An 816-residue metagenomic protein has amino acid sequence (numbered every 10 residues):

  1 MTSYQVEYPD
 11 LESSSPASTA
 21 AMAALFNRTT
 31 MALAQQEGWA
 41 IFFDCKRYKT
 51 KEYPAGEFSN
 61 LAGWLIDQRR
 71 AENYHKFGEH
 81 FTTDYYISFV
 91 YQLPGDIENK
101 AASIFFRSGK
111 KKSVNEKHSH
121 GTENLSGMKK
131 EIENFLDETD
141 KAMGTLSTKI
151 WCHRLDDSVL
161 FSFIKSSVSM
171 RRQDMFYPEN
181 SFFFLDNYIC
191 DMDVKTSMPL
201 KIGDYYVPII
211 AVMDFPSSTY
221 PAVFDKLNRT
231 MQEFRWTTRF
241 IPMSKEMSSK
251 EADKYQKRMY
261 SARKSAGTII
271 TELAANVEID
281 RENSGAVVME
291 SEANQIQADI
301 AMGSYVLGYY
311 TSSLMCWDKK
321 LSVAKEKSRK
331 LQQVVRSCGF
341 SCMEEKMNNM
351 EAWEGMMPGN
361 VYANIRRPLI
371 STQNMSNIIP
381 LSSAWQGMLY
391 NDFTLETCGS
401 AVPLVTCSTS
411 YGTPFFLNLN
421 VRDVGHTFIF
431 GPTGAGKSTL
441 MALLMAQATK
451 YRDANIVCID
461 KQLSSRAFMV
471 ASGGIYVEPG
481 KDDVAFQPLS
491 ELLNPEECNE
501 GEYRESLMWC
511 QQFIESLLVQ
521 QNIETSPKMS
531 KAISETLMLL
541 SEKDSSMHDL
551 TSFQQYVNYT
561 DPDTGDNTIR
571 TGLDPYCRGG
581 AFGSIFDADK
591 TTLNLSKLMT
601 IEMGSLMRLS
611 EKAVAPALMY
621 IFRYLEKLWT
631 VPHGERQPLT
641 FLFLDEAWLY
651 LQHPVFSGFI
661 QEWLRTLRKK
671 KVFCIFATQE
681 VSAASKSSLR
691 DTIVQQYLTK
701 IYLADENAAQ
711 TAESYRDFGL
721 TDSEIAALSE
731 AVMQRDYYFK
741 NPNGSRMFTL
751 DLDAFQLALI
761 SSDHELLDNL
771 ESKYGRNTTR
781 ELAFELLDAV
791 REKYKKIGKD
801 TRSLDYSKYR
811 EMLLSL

Functional and structural regions predicted by a protein language model:
M1-S383: Extended, folded cores of ATP/NTP-driven motor/assembly subunits in large transport and secretion machines
P9, T19-A32, M247-K250, K254 (+8 more regions): P-loop NTPase motor domains
V421, T433: The conserved Walker
I429: Hydrophobic anchor at the beta1->P-loop junction of P-loop NTPases
K437: Conserved lysine of the Walker
L440: Hydrophobic positions on the alpha1 helix immediately C-terminal to the Walker A/P-loop
G474-I475, L689-Y702: A short helix-turn-beta junction within AAA+ P-loop NTPase domains corresponding to the substrate/partner-engaging
E478-K481, K700-A708: Conserved AAA+ ATPase "SRH/arginine-finger" region at the nucleotide-binding site
